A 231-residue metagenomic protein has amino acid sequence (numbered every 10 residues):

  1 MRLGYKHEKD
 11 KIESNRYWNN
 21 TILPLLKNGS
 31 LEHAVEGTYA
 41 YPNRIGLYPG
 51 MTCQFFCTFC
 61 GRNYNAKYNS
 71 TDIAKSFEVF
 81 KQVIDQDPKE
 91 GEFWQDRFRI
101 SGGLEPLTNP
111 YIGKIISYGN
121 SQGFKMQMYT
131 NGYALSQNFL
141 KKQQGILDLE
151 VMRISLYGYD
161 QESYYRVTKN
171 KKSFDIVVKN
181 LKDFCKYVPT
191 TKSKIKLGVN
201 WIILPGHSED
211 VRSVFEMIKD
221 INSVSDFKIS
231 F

Functional and structural regions predicted by a protein language model:
R2-M152, S163-V167, D175, K179 (+1 more regions): Conserved alpha-helical substructure of the radical SAM core
G91-S101, Q122-Q127, L147-L156, I176-F231: Conserved C-terminal portion of the radical SAM core fold that forms the substrate/S-adenosylmethionine-binding
Y157-Q161: Flexible loop/hinge segments that line or gate small-molecule binding clefts
